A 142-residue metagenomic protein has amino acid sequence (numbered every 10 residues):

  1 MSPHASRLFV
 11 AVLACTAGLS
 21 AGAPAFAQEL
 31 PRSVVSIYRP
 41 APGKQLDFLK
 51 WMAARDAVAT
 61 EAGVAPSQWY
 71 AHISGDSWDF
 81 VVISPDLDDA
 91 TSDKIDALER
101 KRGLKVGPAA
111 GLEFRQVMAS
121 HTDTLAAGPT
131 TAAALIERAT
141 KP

Functional and structural regions predicted by a protein language model:
M1-C15, L19-A21: Bacterial N-terminal signal peptides that target proteins for export
A21-A27: Sec/Tat signal peptide C-region and signal peptidase I cleavage site
A27-L30, T60-E61: Short, low-complexity N-terminal intrinsically disordered segments enriched in polar/charged residues
R32-I37, F48-L49, F80-S84: Short, structured motif recognition centered on aromatic/hydrophobic residues
G43-F48, A90-K94: Short, conserved charged micro-motifs
A53-W69, P85-A132, T140-P142: An amphipathic, aromatic/His-enriched active-site/gating alpha helix that lines ligand/cofactor pockets
Y70-S77: A short beta-turn/loop motif at secondary-structure boundaries
